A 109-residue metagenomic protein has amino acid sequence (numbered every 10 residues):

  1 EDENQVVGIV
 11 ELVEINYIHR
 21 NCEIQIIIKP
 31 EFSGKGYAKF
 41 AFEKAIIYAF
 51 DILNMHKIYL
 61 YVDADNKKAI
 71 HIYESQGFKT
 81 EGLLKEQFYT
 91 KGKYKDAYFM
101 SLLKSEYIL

Functional and structural regions predicted by a protein language model:
E1-E31, L103-Y107: Acetyl-CoA-dependent GNAT
N4-G8, K68, Y94: Glycine-rich acetyl-CoA-binding "A-motif" of GNAT/NAT acetyltransferases
I28, G34-Y48, I70-S75: Conserved acetyl-CoA-binding loop-helix of GNAT-fold acetyltransferases
A38, F42, D65-A69, E86-K91: Short glycine/proline-centered loop/turn elements that form peptide/ligand docking sites
D51-Y61: Conserved GNAT acetyl-CoA-binding A-motif
Y59-V62, K79-D96: Conserved catalytic-core motifs of GNAT/GCN5-like acyltransferases
Y73, F78, M100: Conserved active-site tyrosine of GNAT-family acetyltransferases
K93-L109: Terminal substrate-recognition subdomain of acyl/acetyltransferases
